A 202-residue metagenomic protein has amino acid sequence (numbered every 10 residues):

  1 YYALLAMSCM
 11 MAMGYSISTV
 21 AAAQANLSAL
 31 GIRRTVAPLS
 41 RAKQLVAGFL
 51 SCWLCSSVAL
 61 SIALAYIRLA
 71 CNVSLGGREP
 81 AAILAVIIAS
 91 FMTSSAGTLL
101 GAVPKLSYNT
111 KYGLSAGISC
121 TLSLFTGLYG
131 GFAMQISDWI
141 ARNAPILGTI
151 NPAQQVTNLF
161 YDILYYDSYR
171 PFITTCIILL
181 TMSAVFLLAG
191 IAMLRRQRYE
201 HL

Functional and structural regions predicted by a protein language model:
Y2-T19: Long, hydrophobic alpha-helical segments
S16-A37: Transmembrane helix boundary and interhelical loop/hinge segments in multi-pass membrane proteins
R33-A37, A42, Q197-H201: Hydrophobic transmembrane alpha-helices and immediately adjacent juxtamembrane helices of multi-pass inner-membrane
S40-I67, I83, I87, F91 (+1 more regions): Selective transmembrane-helix segments that form parts of the transport pathway or gating/packing helices in multipass
I67-G76: Interfacial segments of transmembrane alpha-helices in multi-pass membrane proteins
G77-L202: Membrane-spanning alpha-helical segments of multipass transporters and channels
